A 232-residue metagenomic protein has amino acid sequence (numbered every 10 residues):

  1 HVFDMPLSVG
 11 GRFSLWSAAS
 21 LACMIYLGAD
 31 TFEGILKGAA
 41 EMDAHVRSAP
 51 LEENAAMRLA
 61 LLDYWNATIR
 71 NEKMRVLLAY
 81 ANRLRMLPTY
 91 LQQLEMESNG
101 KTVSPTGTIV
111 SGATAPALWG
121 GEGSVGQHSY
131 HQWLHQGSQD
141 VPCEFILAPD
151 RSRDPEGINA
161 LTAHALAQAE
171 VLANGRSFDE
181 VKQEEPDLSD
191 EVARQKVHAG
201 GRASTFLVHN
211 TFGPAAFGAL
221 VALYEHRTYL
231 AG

Functional and structural regions predicted by a protein language model:
H1-G232: A SIS-like phosphosugar-recognition module
